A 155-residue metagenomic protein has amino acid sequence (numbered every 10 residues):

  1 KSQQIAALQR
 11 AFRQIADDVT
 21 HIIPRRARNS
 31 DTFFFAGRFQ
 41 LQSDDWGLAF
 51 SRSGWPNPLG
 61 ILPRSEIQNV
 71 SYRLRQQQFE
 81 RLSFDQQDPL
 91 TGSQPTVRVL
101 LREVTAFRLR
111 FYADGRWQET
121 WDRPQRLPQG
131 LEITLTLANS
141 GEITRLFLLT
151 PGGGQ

Functional and structural regions predicted by a protein language model:
K1, T96, W117: Glycine-rich, flexible loop/turn motifs
K1-D88: Extracytoplasmic beta-strand-rich oligomerization domains located immediately C-terminal to a leader/signal peptide
L59-R64, L90-S93, E119-R123: Short histidine-centered beta-strand/loop micro-motifs that create catalytic or ligand/metal-coordination sites
L62-E66, T96-L101, P124-L127: A generic structural micro-feature
I67-N69, P95-V97, G141-T144: Short, mixed charged/polar active-site loops that provide acid/base catalysis or chelate metal/phosphate cofactors
Q86-V99: Short aromatic-glycine motifs in intrinsically disordered, low-complexity regions
E103-Q155: Short linear sequence signals and composition-biased patches located at protein termini or domain-edge surfaces
